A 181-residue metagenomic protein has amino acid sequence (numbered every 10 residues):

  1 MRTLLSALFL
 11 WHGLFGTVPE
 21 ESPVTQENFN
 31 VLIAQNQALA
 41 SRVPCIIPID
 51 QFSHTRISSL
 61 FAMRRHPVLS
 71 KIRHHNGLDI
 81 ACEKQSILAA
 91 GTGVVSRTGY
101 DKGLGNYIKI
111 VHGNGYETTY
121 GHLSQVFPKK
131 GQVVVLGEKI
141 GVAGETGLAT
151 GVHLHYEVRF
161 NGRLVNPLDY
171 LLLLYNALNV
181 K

Functional and structural regions predicted by a protein language model:
M1-P67, V180-K181: Polar/charged, compositionally biased leader and regulatory segments
V18-V24, K129, V135-L136, E157-K181: Acidic, glycine-rich catalytic/binding loops that coordinate metals and/or anionic ligands
S41-Q51, S70-Y100: Short, glycine/small-residue-enriched coil/turn segments at secondary-structure junctions
D50, S58, A81, S86-A90 (+4 more regions): Small beta-strand-rich domains/subdomains or short beta-sheet motifs embedded in larger alpha/beta proteins
L69, L78-A81, Y107-H112, H155: Short, acidic/hydrophobic/Gly-rich beta-strand patch recurrent on exposed beta strands that often constitutes part
R73, A89-F127: Zn2+-dependent peptidoglycan hydrolase active-site motif and core
G93-V95, G131-A143: A structural signal for short beta-strand/turn segments enriched in small hydrophobics and glycine
A143-L154: Active-site loop architecture of trypsin-fold serine endopeptidases
